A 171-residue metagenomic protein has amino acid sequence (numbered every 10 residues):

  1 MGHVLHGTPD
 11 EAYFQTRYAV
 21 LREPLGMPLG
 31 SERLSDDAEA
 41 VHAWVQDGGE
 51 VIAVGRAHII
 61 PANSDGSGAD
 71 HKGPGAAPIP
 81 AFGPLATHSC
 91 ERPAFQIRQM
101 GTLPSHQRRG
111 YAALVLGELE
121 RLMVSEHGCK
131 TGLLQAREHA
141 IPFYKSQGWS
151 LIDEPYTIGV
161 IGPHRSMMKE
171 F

Functional and structural regions predicted by a protein language model:
M1-Y13: A short beta-loop-alpha structural element at the N-terminal edge of CoA-dependent acyl/N-acetyltransferase catalytic
A19-Q107, G117, P155-S166: Conserved acyl-donor/pantetheine-binding loop and adjacent beta-alpha core of acyl/acetyltransferases and related
V20, L122, F143: Short alpha-helical functional segments enriched in proximate histidine and acidic residues
G110-A112: Conserved G/P- and acidic residue-centered "switch" motifs that form tight phosphate/ATP-binding loops in soluble
V115, A140-F143: Conserved short alpha-helix immediately C-terminal to the canonical SAM/SAH-binding motif I of Rossmann-like
L116, M123-A136: Conserved GNAT acetyl-CoA-binding A-motif
L133-Q135, K145, S150-S166: Conserved catalytic-core motifs of GNAT/GCN5-like acyltransferases
M168-F171: Short beta-strand-to-coil "C-cap" segments at the C-terminal boundary of structured domains/repeats, marking
